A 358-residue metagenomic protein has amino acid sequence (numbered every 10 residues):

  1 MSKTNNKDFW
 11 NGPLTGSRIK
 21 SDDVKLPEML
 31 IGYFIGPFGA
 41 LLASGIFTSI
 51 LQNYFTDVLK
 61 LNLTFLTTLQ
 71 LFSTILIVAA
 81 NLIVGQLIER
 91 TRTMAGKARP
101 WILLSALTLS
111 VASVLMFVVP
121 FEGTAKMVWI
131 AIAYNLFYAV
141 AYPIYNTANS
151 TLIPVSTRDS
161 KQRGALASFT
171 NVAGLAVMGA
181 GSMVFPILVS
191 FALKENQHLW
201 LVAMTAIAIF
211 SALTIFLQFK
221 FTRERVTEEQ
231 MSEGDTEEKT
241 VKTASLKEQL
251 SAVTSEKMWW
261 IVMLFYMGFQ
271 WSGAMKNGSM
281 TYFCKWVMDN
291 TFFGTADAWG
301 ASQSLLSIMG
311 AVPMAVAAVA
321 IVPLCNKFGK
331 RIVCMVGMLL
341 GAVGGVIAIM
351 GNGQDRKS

Functional and structural regions predicted by a protein language model:
S2-K357: Membrane-embedded alpha-helical bundles of multi-pass transporters/translocases, especially carrier/permease families
